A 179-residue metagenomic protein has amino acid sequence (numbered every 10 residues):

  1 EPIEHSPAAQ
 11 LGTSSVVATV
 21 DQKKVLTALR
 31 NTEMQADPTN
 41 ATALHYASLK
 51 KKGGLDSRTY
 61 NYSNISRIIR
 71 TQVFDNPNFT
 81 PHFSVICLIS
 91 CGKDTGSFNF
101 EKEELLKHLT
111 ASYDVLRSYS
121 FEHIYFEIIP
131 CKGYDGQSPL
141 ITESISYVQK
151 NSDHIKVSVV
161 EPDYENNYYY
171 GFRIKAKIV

Functional and structural regions predicted by a protein language model:
E1, P38-S48, K102-S112, P139-Y147: Well-ordered, non-membrane alpha-helical segments in soluble/globular domains
E1-P81: Class II aminoacyl-tRNA synthetase-like tRNA-binding/catalytic domains
Y60-N64, F83-C87, H123-Y125, G171-R173: Broad gene-expression machinery/nucleic-acid interaction feature
D75-D94, L109, Y113-F121: A short mid-domain helix/strand-loop element embedded in enzyme catalytic domains that forms or borders the active-site
S90-E101, K132: A generic structural motif
Y119-I129, D153-E161: Flexible, glycine/charged-enriched surface loops at secondary-structure junctions
I128-G136: Short, conserved secondary-structure transition motifs
G136-V179: A translation/RNA-centric and nucleic-acid-associated enzymatic feature enriched in Class II aminoacyl-tRNA synthetases
